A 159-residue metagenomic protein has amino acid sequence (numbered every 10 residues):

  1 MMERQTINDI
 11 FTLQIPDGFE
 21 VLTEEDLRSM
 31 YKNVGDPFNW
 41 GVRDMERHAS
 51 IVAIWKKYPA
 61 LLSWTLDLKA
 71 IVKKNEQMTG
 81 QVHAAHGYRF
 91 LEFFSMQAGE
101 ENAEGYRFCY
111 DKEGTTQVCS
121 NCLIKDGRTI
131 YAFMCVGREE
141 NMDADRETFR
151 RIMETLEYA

Functional and structural regions predicted by a protein language model:
M1-G35: N-terminal "mature-domain start" segment
T6, D44-E46, K125: Extracellular/periplasmic catalytic domains that process cell-envelope and extracellular macromolecules
N8, Q14-P16, L22, R43 (+3 more regions): A structural detector for beta-sheet-dominated domains
D9, T65-V72, M142-R146: Generic detection of long, well-ordered alpha-helical segments
D17-E20, Y131-A159: Surface-exposed amphipathic alpha-helical segments
L22, D111-E113, D126, R138-E140: Short coil/turn motifs at secondary-structure junctions
E25-C119, I130-A132: Conserved polar/disulfide-associated segments of primarily extracytoplasmic proteins
C122-R128: A short, solvent-exposed beta-edge/loop patch
